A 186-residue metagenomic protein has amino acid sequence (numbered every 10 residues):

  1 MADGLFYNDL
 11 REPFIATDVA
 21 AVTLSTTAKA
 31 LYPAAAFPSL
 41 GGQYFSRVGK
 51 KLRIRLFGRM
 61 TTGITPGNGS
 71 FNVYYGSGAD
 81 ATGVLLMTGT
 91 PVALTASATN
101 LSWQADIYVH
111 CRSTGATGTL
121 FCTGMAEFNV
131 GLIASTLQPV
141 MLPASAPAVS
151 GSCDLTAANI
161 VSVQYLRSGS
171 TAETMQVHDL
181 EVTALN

Functional and structural regions predicted by a protein language model:
A2-N186: Surface-exposed molecular-recognition determinants
